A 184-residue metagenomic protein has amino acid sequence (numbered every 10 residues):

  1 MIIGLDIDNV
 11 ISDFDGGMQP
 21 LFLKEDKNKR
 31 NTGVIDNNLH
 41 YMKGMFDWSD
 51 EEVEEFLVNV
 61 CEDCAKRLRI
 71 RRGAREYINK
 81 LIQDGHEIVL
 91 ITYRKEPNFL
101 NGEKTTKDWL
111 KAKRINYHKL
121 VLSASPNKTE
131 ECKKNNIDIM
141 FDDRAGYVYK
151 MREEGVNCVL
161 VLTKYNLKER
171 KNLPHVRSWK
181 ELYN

Functional and structural regions predicted by a protein language model:
M1-E52: Active-site neighborhood of HAD-like aspartate-dependent phosphohydrolases
D8, D142-D143: Acidic di-acidic motifs
M45-C61, H86-I88: Short, basic/glycine-rich phosphate-binding loops at helix/coil junctions that contact nucleotide phosphates
C64-L68, A74-T106, V121: Substrate-recognition element of Asp-dependent hydrolases with the DxDx(T/V) motif
E87-V89, I139, V159: A structural signal for isolated positions on well-ordered beta-strands in alpha/beta enzyme cores
Y93-I139, A145-Y149: Substrate-recognition "cap/lid" segment bordering the active-site pocket of phosphatases
K133-K134, R144-N184: Asp-based, Mg2+/Mn2+-dependent phosphohydrolase catalytic module
